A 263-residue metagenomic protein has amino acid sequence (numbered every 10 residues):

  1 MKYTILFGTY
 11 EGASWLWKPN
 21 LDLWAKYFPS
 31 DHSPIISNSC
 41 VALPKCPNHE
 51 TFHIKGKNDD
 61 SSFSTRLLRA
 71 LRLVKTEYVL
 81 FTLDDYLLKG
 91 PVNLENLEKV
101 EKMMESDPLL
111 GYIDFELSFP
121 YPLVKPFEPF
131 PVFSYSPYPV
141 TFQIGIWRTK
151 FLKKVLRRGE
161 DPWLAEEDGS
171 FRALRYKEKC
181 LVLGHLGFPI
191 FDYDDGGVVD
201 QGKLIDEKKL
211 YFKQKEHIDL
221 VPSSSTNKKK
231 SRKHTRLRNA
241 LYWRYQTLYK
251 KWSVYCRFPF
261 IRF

Functional and structural regions predicted by a protein language model:
M1, G8, Q214-F263: Membrane-proximal basic amphipathic "stem/tether" segments
M1-K18: N-proximal low-complexity "stem/linker" segments adjacent to membrane-targeting elements
D22-D31: Short, acidic, metal-binding catalytic loop of nucleotide-sugar glycosyltransferases
I36-L43, P120: Short, polar loop motifs at secondary-structure junctions
D60-L71: Glycine-rich, basic loop-to-helix element that forms the pyrophosphate-binding segment of sugar-nucleotide handling
V79: Short aromatic/hydrophobic "clamp" motif used to bind/position activated sugar donors
G90-Y121: Conserved donor-nucleotide/metal-binding helix-loop-beta segment in metal-dependent transferases, i.e., the alpha-helix
V140-L204: Catalytic core and acceptor-binding pocket of nucleotide-sugar-dependent glycosyltransferases
